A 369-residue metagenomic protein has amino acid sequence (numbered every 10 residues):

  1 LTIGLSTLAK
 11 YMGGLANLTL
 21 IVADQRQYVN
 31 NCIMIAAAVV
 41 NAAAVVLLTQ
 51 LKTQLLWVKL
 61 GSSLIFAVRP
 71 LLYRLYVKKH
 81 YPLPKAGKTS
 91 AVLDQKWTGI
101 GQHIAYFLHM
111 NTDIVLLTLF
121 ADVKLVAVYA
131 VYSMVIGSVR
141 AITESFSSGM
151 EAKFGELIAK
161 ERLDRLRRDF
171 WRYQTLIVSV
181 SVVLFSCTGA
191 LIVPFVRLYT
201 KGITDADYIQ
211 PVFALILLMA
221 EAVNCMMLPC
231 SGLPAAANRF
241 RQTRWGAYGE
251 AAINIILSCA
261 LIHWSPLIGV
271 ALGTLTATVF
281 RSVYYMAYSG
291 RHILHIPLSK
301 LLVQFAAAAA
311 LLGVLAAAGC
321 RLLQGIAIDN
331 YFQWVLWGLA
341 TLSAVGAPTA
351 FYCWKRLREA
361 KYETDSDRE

Functional and structural regions predicted by a protein language model:
L1-I3, G189-E221, I328: Interfacial segments at transmembrane-helix termini and the short loops linking adjacent helices
T2, E250, K300-E359: Transmembrane alpha-helical segments of multi-pass transport proteins
L5-S6, D113-I114, A127-F146, W171-S179 (+2 more regions): Alpha-helical transmembrane segments of polytopic membrane transporters and translocases
T7-C32, L56, V77, L218-E250 (+3 more regions): Membrane-interface junctions at transmembrane-helix termini in multi-pass inner-membrane proteins
V22-A23, I136-Q174, C230-A236: Helix-loop junctions and terminal segments of transmembrane helices in multi-pass membrane transport/translocation
N31-K79, A91, Q95, Q102 (+3 more regions): Hydrophobic alpha-helical transmembrane segments
L55-L56, A91-Q95, G99, L117-G137 (+3 more regions): Interfacial/gating helices of multi-pass transporter permease domains
L55-S62, V68-N111, V115, G149 (+3 more regions): Interhelical loop/hinge segments that connect adjacent transmembrane helices in multipass membrane
